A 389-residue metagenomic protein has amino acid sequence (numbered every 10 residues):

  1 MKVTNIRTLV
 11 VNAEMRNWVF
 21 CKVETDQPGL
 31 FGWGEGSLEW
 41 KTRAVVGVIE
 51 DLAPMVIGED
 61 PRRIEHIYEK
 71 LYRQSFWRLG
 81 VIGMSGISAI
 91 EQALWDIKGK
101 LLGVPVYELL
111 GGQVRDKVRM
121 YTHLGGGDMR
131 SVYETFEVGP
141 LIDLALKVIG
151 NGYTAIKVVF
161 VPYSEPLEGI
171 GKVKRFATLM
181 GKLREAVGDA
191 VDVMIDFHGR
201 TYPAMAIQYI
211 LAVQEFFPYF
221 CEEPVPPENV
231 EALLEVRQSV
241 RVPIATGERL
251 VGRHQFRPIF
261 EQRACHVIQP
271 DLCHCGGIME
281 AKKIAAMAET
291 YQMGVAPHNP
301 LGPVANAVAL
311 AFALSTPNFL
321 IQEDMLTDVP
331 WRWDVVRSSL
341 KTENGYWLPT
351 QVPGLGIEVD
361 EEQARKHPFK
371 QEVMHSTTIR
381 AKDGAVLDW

Functional and structural regions predicted by a protein language model:
M1-W33, S37-L38, A44, D328-W333 (+2 more regions): Structured beta-strand/loop patches that form or line metal/cofactor-binding pockets in enzymes
V3, G29, L52, I90 (+8 more regions): Conserved, mostly hydrophobic/aromatic
V23, G47, L52, H66 (+4 more regions): Shared catalytic-loop signature of beta/alpha-barrel
D26-L102, D388: Metal- or metallocofactor-binding catalytic centers and their adjacent structured scaffolds across diverse enzyme
I87, K172, I195-Y202, E222-V225 (+3 more regions): Glycine- and other small-residue-rich loops at beta-strand/loop junctions that grip anionic moieties
E91-S131: Glycine-rich, aromatic-flanked loop segments that form ligand/cofactor-binding clefts across common enzyme folds
K117-S239: Metal-dependent enolase-superfamily TIM-barrel catalytic cores that perform enediolate-based chemistry
V336-W389: C-terminal extensions of enzymes
